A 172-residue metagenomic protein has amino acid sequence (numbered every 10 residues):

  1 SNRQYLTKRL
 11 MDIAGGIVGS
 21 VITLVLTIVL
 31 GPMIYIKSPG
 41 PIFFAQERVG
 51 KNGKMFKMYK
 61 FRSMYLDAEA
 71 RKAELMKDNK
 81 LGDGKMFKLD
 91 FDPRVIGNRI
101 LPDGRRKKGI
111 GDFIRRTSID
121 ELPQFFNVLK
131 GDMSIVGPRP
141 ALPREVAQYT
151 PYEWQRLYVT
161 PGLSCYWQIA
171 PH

Functional and structural regions predicted by a protein language model:
S1, E74, L81, P140-V146: Soluble catalytic domains of enzymes that build or remodel membrane lipids, polysaccharides, and related
N2-R3, R106, P138, V159: Residue-level signature of the cytosolic catalytic core of signaling kinases
N2-R71, N127: A hydrophobic, helix-centered structural microdomain
L6-L10, R94, R106, S118-E121: An acidic site on a long C-lobe helix of protein kinase domains
G16-G19, G31, G40, G50-G53 (+7 more regions): Glycine-centered flexibility sites
T27, K107-K108: A generic alpha-helix surface/boundary motif
F44-R106, S164-H172: Short, glycine-rich, amphipathic interfacial segments at transmembrane boundaries or analogous
L101, G111-H172: Hydrophobic structural segments characteristic of membrane proteins
